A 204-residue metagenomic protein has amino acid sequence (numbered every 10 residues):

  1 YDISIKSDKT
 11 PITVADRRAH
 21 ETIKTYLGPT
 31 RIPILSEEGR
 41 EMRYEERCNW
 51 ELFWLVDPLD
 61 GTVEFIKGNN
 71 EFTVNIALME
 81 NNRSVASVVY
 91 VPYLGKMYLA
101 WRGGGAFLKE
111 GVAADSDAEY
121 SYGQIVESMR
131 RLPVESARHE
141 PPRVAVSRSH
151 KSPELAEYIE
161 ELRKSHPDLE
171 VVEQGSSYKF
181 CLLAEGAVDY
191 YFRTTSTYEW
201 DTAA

Functional and structural regions predicted by a protein language model:
Y1-L59, A114-D115, Y120-S121, I125 (+1 more regions): N-terminal subdomain of lithium-sensitive/metallo-dependent phosphomonoesterases centered on the IMPase/IPPase/PAP
D16, L27, T62, V91 (+3 more regions): Residue-level signal for inorganic ion chemistry
R31, E185-Y190: Alpha-to-beta junction loops
E46-C48, I66-N70, A100: Short glycine/proline-enriched turns and hinge-like loops at secondary-structure junctions
L52-V89: Glycine-rich active-site/cofactor-binding loop and its immediate structural neighborhood
I76-F180: Acidic beta-strand-loop-alpha-helix segment within the catalytic core of divalent metal-dependent phosphate-processing
R193: Short beta-strand and adjacent tight-turn residues that come in two discontinuous sequence segments and form the edges
W200-D201: Acidic donor-binding loop at a coil-to-helix junction in glycosyltransferase catalytic cores that engages
